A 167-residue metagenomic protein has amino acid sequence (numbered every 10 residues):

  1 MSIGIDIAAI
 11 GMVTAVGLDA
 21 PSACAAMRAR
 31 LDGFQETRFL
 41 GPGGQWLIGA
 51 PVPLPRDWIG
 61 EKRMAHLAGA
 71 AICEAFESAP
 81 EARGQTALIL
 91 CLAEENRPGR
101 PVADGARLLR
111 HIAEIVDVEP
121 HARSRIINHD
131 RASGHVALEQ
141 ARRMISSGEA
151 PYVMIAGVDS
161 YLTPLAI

Functional and structural regions predicted by a protein language model:
M1-A132, V136, R143-S147, V158 (+1 more regions): Conserved "HGTGT" condensation-loop signature of ketosynthase/thiolase-family condensing enzymes that catalyze
H135-L138, Y152-V153: Active-site histidine-anchored catalytic micro-motif
P151-V153, G157-I167: Acyl-CoA/ACP chain-elongation machinery
